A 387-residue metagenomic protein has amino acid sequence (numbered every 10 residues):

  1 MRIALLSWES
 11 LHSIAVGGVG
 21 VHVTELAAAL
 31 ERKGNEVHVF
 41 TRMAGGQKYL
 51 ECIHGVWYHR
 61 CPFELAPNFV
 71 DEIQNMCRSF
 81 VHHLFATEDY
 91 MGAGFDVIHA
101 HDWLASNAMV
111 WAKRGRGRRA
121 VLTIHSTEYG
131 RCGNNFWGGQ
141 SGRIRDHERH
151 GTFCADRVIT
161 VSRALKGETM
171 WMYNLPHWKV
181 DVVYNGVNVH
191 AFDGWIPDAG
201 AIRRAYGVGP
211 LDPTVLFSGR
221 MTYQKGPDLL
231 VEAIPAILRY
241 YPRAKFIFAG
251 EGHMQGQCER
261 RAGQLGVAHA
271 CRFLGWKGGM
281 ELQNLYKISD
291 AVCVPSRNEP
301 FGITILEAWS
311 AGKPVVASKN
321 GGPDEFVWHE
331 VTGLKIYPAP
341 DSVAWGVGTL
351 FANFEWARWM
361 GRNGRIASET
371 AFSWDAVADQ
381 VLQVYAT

Functional and structural regions predicted by a protein language model:
M1-Q47, H54: N-terminal subdomain of nucleotide-sugar transferases
Y129-H150: Nucleotide-sugar donor phosphate/pyrophosphate-binding loop at the beta->alpha transition of glycosyltransferases
A164, G186: Carbohydrate-associated surface elements
Q257-K277: Nucleotide-activated donor-binding/catalytic signature segment of Leloir-type glycosyltransferases, i.e., the conserved
W276-K277, N284-S289: Short alpha-helical donor nucleotide-sugar binding micro-motif in glycosyltransferases
R297: Aromatic "clamp/platform" in nucleotide-sugar-dependent glycosyltransferases that forms part of the donor/acceptor
P314-A317, V327: Short hydrophobic beta-strand element within catalytic cores of glycosyltransferases and related nucleotide-activated
H329-E330, L334-P340, T349-F354: Conserved acidic donor-binding segment of nucleotide-sugar-dependent glycosyltransferases
